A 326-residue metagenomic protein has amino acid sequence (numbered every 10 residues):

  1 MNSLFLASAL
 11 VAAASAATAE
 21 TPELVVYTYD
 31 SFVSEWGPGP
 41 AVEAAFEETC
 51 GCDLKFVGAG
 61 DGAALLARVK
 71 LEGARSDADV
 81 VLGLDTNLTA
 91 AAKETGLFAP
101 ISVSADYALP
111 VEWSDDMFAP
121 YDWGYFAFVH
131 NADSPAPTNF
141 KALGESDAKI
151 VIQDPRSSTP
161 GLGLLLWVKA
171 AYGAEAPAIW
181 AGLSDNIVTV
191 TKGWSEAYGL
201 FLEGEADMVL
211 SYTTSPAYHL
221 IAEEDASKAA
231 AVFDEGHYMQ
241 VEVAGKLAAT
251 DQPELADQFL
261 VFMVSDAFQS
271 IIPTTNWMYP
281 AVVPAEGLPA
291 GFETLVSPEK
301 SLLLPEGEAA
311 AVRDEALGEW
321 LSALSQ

Functional and structural regions predicted by a protein language model:
M1-A19: Gram-negative bacterial Sec-dependent N-terminal signal peptides
E23, Y27-G39, G60-A64, S76-A206 (+1 more regions): Extracytoplasmic ligand-binding site segments that recognize negatively charged/polar headgroups
P40-F56: Short alpha-helix C-terminal cap/hinge motif
A67-A74: Short, well-structured alpha-helical segments in soluble
V111, G124, W180-S184, V190-T191 (+2 more regions): Periplasmic-binding protein-like
A127-S134, K169, Q240-P253, I271-T274: A bilobed periplasmic-binding-protein/Venus flytrap-type ligand-binding module shared by bacterial periplasmic
L247-L303: Mature extracytoplasmic/periplasmic domains
P289-Q326: Extracellular/periplasmic bilobal clamshell ligand-binding domains
